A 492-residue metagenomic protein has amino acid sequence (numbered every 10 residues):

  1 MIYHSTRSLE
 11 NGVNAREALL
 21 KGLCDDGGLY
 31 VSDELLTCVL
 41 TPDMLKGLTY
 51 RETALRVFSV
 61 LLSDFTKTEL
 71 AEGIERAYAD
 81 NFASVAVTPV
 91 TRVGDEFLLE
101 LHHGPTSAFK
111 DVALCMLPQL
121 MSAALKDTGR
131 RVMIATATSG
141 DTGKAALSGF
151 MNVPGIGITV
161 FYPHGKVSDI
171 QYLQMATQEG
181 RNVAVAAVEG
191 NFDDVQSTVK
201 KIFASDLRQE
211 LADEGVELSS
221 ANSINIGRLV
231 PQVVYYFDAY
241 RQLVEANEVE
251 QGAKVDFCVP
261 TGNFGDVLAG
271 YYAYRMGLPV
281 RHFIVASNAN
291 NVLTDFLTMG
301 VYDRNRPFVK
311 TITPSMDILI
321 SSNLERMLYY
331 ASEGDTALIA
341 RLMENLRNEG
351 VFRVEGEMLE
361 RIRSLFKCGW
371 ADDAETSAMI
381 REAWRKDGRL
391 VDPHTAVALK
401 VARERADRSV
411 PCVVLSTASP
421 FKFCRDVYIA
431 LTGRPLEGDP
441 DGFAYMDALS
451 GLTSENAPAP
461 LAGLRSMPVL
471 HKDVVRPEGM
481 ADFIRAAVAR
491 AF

Functional and structural regions predicted by a protein language model:
M1-F492: PLP-dependent amino-acid enzyme catalytic core
